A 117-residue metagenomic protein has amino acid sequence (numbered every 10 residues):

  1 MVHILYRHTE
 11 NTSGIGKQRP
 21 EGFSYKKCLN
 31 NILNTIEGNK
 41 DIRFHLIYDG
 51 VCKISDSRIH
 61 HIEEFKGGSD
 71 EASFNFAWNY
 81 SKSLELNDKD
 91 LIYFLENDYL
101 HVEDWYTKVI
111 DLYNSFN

Functional and structural regions predicted by a protein language model:
M1-Y6, I32, I42-L46: Hydrophobic targeting segments
N11-S24: Short, flexible/disordered intra-domain loops and linkers
T12-I15, C52-D56, L100-E103: Short catalytic/ligand-binding loop motif for oxyanion handling, primarily in non-cytosolic enzymes, centered on
G22-D41: Short, acidic, metal-binding catalytic loop of nucleotide-sugar glycosyltransferases
G50-D90: Active-site-proximal specificity loops/subdomain of glycosyltransferases
D88-L100: Short beta-strand-to-loop acidic/aromatic patch adjacent to the donor-nucleotide binding site
H101-N117: Conserved donor-nucleotide/metal-binding helix-loop-beta segment in metal-dependent transferases, i.e., the alpha-helix
